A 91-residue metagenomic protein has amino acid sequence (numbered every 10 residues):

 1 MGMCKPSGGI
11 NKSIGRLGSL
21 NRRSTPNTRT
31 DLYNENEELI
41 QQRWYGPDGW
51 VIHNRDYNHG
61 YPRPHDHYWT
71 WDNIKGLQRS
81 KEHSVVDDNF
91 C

Functional and structural regions predicted by a protein language model:
M1-C91: Catalytic toxin/effector domains delivered as secreted proteins or via bacterial secretion systems
